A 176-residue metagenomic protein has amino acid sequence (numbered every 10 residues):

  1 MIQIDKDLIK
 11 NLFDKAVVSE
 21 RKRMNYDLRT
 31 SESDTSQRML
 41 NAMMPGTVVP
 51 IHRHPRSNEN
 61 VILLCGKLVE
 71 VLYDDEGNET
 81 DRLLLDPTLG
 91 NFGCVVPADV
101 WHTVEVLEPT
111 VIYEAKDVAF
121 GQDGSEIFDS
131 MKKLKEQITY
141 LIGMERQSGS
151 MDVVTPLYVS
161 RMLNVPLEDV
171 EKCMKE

Functional and structural regions predicted by a protein language model:
M1-S36, D81-P87, I138: A short, N-terminal "cap"/entry segment at the start of jelly-roll beta-barrel domains of the cupin/DSBH fold
Q3-I4, L12, G77-L84, W101-L141: Double-stranded beta-helix
L40-R56: Conserved short histidine dyad/triad with adjacent acidic residue
I51-H52, E70-L72, C94-V96, H102-L107 (+1 more regions): Short beta-strand His + acidic residue motifs that chelate non-heme Fe in jelly-roll/DSBH and cupin folds
R56-E76: Glycine- and acidic-residue-biased ligand/ion/polar-headgroup-sensing regions
Q137-D152: Short, amphipathic alpha-helical "recognition" segments used to contact nucleic acids or chromatin
T155, V159-S160: Short alpha-helical "recognition helix" segments of helix-turn-helix
D169-E176: Residues in the recognition helix of alpha-helical DNA-binding motifs
